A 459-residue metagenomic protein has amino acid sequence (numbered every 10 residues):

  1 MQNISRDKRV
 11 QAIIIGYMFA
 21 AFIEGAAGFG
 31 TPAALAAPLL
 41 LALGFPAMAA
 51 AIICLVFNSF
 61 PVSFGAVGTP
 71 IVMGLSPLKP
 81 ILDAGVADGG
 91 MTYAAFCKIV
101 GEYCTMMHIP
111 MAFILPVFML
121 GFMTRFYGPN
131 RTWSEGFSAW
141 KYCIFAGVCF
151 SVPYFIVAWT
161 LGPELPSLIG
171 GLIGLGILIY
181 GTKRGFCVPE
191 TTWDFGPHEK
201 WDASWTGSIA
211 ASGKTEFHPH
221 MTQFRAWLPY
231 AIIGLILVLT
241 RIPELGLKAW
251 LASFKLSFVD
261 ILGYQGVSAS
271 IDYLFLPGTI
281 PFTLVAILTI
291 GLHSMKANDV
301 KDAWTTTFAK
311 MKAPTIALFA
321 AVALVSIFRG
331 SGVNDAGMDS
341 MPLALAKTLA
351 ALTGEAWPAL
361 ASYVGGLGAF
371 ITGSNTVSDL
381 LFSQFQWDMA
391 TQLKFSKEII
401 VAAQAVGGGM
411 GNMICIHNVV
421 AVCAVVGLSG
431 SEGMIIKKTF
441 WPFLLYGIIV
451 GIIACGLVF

Functional and structural regions predicted by a protein language model:
Q2-R6, P38-A42, L55, D302-K310 (+3 more regions): Short amphipathic alpha-helical coupling elements at transmembrane boundaries
R6-P38, A42, V56-S59, T315-G332 (+1 more regions): Hydrophobic alpha-helical transmembrane segments of multi-pass integral membrane proteins, predominantly secondary
R9-A21, A47-P61, A87-P116, A317-A320 (+2 more regions): Alpha-helical transmembrane segments of multi-pass membrane proteins
T31-L40, L55, G68-P80, T376-M389 (+1 more regions): Re-entrant/interfacial helical elements at transmembrane boundaries that shape and gate the permeation pathway
S63-H198, V406-F459: Juxtamembrane and boundary regions of transmembrane helices in multi-pass small-molecule transporters and channels
P70-G101, V333-E355, L381-F385, Q392-L393: Membrane-interface interhelical connector segments
F113-Y127, T279-V300, L367-S374, H417 (+1 more regions): Transmembrane alpha-helical segments in integral membrane proteins
G170, K200-V364: Transmembrane helical segments that form the transport core of multi-pass membrane transport proteins
